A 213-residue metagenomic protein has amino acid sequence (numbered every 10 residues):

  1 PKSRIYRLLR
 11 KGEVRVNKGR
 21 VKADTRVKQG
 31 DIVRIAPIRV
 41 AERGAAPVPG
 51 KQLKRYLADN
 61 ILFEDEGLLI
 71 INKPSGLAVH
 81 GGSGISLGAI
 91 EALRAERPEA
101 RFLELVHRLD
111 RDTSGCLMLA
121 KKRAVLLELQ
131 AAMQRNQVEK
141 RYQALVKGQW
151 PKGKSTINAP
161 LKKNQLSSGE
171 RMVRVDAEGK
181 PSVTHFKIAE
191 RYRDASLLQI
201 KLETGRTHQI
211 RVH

Functional and structural regions predicted by a protein language model:
P1-H213: RNA pseudouridine synthases
